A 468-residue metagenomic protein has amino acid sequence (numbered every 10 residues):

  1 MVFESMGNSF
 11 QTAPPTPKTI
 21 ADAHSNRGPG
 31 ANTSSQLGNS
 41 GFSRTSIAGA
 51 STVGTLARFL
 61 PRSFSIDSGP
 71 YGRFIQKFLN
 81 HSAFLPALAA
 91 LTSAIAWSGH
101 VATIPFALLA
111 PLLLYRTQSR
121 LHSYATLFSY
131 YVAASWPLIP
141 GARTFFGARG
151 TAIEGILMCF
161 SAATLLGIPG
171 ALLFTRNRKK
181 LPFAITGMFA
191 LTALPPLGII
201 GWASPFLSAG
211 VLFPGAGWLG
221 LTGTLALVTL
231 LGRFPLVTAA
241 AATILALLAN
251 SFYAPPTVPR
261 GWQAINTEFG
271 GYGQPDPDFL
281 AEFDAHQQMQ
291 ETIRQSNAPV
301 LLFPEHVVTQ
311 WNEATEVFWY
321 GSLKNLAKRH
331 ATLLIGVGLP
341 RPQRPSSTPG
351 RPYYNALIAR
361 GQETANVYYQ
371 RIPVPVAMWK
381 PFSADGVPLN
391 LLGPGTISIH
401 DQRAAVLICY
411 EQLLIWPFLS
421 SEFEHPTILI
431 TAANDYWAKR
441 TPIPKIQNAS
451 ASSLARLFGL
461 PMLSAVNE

Functional and structural regions predicted by a protein language model:
V2-S251, V466: Membrane-embedded alpha-helical bundles of multi-pass enzymes that act on lipidic or dolichyl-linked glycan substrates
L88-I95, P111-L114, L172, A203-P214 (+8 more regions): Structured N-terminal alpha/beta-domain signature that marks small ligand/cofactor-binding or signaling modules
T103-P111, Y130-A133, N266-E268, N297-N312 (+2 more regions): Short, conserved active-site loops that position catalytic residues or coordinate cofactors/metal ions across diverse
L173, Q287-R294, P394, F418: Generic structural signal for well-ordered alpha-helical scaffold segments
F252-V374, I399-D401: Soluble catalytic regions of membrane-associated enzymes that act on cell-envelope and secretory-pathway components
V308, K324-K328, R341-E468: Solvent-exposed soluble domains appended to multi-pass membrane proteins
